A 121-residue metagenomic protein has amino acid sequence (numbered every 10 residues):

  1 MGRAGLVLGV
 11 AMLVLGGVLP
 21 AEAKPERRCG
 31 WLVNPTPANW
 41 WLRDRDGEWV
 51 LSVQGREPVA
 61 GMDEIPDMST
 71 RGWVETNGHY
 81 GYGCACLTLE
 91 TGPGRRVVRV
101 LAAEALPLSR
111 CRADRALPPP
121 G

Functional and structural regions predicted by a protein language model:
M1-G2: N-terminal secretory signal peptides that target proteins for export/translocation
G5-G16: Bacterial N-terminal signal peptides
G9, W40, V50, V59 (+2 more regions): Residues in flexible loops and secondary-structure boundaries
L15, A38, G47, R56 (+3 more regions): Residue-level detector of solvent-exposed, low-hydrophobicity positions
L15, E22-K24, N34, H79-G81 (+1 more regions): A generic structural signal for short, solvent-exposed coil/turn residues that cap or connect secondary-structure
A21-T76: N-terminal secretory signal peptides
D63-G121: Beta-strand-rich cores of mature extracytoplasmic or soluble domains
